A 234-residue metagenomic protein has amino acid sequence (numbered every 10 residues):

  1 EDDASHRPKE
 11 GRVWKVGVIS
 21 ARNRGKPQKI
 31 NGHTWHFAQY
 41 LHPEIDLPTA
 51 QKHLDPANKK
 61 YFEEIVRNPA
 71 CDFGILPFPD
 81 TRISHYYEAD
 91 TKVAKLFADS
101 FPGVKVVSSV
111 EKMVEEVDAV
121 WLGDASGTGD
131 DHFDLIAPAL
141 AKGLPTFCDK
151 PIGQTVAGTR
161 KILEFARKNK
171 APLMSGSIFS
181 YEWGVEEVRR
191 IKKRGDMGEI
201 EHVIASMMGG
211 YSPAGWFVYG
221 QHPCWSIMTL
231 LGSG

Functional and structural regions predicted by a protein language model:
E1-K142, E164-K168: N-terminal glycine-/serine-/threonine-rich beta1-alpha1-beta2 phosphate-ribose binding loop of Rossmann-like
Q28-K29, A214-V218: Short, solvent-exposed loop/turn segments at secondary-structure boundaries
G143-P145, K150-P151: Short helix/strand-capping hinge loops at secondary-structure junctions that flank key functional elements
I152-P213, P223: A contiguous active-site-proximal alpha/beta segment in oxidoreductase catalytic domains
F217-G234: Contiguous beta-strand/loop segments that form the cofactor/metal-binding neighborhood of enzyme cores
